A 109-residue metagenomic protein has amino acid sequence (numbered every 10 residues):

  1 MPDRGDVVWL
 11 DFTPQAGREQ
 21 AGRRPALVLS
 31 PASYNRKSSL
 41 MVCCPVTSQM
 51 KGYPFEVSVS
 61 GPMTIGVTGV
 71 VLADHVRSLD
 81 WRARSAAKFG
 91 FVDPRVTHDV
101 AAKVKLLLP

Functional and structural regions predicted by a protein language model:
M1-P109: Conserved functional hotspots at enzyme active or ligand-binding sites that engage polyanionic ligands
